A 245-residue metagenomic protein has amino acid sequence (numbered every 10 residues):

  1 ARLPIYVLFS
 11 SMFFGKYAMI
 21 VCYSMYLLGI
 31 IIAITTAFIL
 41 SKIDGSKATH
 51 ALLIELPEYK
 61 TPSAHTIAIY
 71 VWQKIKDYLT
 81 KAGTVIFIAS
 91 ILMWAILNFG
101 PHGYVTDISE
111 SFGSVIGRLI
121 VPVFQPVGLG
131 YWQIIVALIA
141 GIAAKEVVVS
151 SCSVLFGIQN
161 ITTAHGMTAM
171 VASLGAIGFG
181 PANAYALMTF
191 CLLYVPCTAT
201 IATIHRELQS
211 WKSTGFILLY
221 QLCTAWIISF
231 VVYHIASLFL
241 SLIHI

Functional and structural regions predicted by a protein language model:
A1-L3, K81-W94, V149-S150, C191 (+2 more regions): Hydrophobic alpha-helical transmembrane segments in multi-pass membrane proteins
A1-Y23, A199-S210, V231-S241: Transmembrane helix-loop junctions at the membrane interface of multipass transporters and ion channels
I20, S46-T49, Y59-Y104, V121: Long hydrophobic segments that form regular secondary structure
V21-T36: Alpha-helical transmembrane segments
L40-Y59, A202-T214: Juxtamembrane helix-loop transition segments at the membrane interface in multi-pass membrane proteins
S46-Y70, G113-V115, L119, G157-A169: Juxtamembrane inter-helical linkers in multi-pass membrane proteins
S90-L222: Extended, low-charge hydrophobic alpha-helical regions
I243-I245: Conserved small/polar residues in nucleotide/adenosyl-binding loops
